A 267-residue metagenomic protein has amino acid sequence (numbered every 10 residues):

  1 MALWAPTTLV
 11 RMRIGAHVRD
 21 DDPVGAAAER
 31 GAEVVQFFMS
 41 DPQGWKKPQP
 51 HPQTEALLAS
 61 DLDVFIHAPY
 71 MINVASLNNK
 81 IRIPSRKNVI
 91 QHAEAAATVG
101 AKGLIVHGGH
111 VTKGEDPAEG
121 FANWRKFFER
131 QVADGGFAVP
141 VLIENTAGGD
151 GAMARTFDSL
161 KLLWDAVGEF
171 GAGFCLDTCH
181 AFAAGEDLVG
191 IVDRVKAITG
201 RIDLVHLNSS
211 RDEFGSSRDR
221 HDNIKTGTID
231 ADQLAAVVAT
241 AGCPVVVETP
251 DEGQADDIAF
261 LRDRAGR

Functional and structural regions predicted by a protein language model:
M1-A68, I72-Q91: N-terminal pre-domain/capping segments
I14-V18, V35-F37, V64-A68, L104-V106 (+4 more regions): Hydrophobic faces of well-ordered beta-strands that scaffold small-molecule active sites in alpha/beta enzyme cores
H17-D21, S40-P42, P69-M71, G109-V111 (+4 more regions): Active-site beta-loop-alpha junctions enriched in small/polar residues
G25-G31, Q49-F65, Q91-G100, Q131-F137 (+3 more regions): Acidic (Asp/Glu)-rich catalytic clusters
Q53-T54, R82-I83, A122, S159-L160 (+2 more regions): Short, hinge-like loop/turn segments at secondary-structure boundaries
A75-F174, A183: Active-site acidic/histidine proton-transfer and metal-coordination neighborhood in alpha/beta enzyme cores
E115-A118, M153-F157, K161, F182-P244: Gly/Pro-rich active-site loop or hairpin
Q254-R267: C-terminal helical cap(s) of enzyme catalytic domains, especially alpha/beta-barrels
